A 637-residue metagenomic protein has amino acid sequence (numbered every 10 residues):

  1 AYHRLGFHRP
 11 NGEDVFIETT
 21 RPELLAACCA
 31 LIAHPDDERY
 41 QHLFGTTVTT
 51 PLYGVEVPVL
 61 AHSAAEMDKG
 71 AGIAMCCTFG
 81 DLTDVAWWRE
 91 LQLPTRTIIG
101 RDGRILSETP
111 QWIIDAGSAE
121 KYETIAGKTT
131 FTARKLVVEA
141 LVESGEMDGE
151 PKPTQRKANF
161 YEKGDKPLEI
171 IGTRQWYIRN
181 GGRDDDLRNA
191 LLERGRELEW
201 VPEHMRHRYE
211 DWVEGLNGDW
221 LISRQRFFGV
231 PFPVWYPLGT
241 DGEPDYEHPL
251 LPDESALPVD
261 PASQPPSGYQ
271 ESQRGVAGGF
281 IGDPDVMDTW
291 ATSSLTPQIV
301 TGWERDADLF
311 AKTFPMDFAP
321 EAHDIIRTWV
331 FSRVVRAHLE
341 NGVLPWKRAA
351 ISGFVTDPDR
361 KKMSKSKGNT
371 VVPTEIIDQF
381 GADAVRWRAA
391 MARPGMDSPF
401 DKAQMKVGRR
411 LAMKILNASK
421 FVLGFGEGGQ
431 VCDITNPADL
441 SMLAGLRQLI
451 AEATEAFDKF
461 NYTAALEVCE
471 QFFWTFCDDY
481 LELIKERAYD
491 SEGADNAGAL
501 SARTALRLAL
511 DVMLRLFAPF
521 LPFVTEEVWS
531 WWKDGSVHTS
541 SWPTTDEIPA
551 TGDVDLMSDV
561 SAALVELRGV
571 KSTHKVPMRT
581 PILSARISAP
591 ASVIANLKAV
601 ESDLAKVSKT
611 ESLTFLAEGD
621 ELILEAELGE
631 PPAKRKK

Functional and structural regions predicted by a protein language model:
A1-D102, E108, W112, A190-I222 (+8 more regions): NTP-handling and nucleic-acid-processing catalytic cores
A1-V15, K69-T240, W329, K361 (+4 more regions): Residue patterns forming the tRNA-binding/recognition surfaces of aminoacyl-tRNA synthetases and related DALR
P10-G12, P22-L25, A30-I32, D36-R39 (+22 more regions): Short, glycine-/Ser/Thr-/acidic-enriched flexible segments
F44, P94, R156, A350-S352: Short loop/turn microsegments at loop-to-beta-strand junctions
N180-G182, F280-I281, G302, W531: C-terminal substrate-recognition/cap domain of FAD-linked oxidoreductases
R208, L216-A291, L295, L339-A382 (+1 more regions): Feature 926 captures the class I aminoacyl-tRNA synthetase adenylation module centered on the KMSKS loop
D285-M287, T313-D324: A short glycine/serine-rich beta->alpha loop
R327, F331-V334, L510-D511, L564: Short, hydrophobic/amphipathic alpha-helical packing segments that form internal helix faces or helix-helix interfaces
